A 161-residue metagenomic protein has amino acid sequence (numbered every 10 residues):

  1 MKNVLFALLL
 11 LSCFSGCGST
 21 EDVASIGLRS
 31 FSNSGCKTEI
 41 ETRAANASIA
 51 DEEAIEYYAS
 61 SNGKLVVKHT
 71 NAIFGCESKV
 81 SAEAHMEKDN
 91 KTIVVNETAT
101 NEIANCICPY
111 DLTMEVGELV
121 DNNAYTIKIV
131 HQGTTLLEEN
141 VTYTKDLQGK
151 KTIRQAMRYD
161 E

Functional and structural regions predicted by a protein language model:
M1-V4: Positively charged n-region of N-terminal signal peptides that target proteins for export
F6-L8: Sec-dependent N-terminal signal peptides
C13-G16: C-terminal motif of bacterial Sec signal peptides marking the signal peptidase cleavage site
G18-E161: Exposed, flexible binding/inhibitory loops of compact, secreted disulfide-stabilized domains
